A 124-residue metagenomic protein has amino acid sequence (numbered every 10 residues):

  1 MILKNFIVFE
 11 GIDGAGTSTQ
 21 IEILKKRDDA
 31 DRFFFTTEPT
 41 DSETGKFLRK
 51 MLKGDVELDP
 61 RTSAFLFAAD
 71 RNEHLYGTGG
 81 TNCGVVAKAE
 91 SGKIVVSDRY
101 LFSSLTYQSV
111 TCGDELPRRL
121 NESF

Functional and structural regions predicted by a protein language model:
M1-K4: Phosphate-binding P-loop
F9: Hydrophobic anchor at the beta1->P-loop junction of P-loop NTPases
D13: The conserved Walker
T17: Conserved lysine of the Walker
L24-R27, M51: Hydrophobic residues on the short alpha-helix immediately C-terminal to a glycine-rich phosphate/catalytic loop
D31-E122: ATP-dependent small-molecule kinase phosphotransfer cores that center on conserved nucleotide phosphate-binding segments
